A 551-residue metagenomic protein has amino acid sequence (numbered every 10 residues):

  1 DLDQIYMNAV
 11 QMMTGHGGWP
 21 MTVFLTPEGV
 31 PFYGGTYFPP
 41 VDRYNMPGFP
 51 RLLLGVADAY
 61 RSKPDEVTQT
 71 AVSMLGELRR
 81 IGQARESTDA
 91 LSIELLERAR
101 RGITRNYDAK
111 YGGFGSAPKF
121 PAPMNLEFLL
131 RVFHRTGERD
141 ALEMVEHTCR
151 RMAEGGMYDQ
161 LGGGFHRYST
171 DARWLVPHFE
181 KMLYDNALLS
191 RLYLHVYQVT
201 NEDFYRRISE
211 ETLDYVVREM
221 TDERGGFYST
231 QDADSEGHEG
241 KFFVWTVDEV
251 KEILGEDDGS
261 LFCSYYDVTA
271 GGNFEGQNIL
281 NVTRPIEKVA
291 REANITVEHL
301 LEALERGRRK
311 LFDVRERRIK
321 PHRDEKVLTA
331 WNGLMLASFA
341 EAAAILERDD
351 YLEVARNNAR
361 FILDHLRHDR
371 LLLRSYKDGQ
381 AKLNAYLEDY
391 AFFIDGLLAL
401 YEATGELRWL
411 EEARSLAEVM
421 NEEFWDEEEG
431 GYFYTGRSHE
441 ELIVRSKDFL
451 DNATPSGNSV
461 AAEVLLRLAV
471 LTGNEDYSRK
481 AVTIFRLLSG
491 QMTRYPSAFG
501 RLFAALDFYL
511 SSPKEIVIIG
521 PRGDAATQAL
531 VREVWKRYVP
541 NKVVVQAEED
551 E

Functional and structural regions predicted by a protein language model:
D1-S338, A342-I345, F485-E551: Replace the tail clause
A122, M182, N186, L328 (+5 more regions): Residues that mark the junctions of alpha-helical repeat units in TPR/alpha-solenoid scaffolds
N125, L161, F165, N186-L189 (+8 more regions): Extended, hydrophobic alpha-helical segments in both membrane/secreted and soluble proteins
V132-T136, V196-F204, A342-D349, L400-L407 (+1 more regions): Inter-helical turn/loop segments and adjacent helix faces that build the functional surface of alpha-helical bundle
Y205, Y351, A381-N384: Catalytic nucleophile-loop/oxyanion-hole region of alpha/beta-hydrolase and closely related hydrolase-like folds
R218-T221, D364-A391, L398-E549: Long, polar/charge-rich, low-hydrophobicity segments
